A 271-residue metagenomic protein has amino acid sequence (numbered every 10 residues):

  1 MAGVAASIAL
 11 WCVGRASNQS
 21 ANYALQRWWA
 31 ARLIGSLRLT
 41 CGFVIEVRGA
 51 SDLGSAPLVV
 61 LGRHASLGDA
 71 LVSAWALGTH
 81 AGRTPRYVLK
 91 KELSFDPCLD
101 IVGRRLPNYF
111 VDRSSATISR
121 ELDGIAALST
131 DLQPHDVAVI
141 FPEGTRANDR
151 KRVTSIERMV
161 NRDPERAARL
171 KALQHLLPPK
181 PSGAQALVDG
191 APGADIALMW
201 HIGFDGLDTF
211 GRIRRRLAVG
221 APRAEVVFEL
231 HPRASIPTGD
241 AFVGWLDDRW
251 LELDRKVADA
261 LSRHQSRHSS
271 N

Functional and structural regions predicted by a protein language model:
M1-G3: Alpha-helical bilayer-embedded segments of polytopic membrane proteins, i.e., transmembrane/intramembrane helices
S7-W28, G54, L58-I118: Catalytic core of membrane glycerolipid acyltransferases/transacylases, capturing the structured, soluble-facing
R32-L58: A short, well-structured juxtamembrane/interface segment
F43, R83-P85, A194: A structural micro-motif
V47, Y109-D112, P232: Short acidic-hydrophobic, aromatic-tinged amphipathic segments that line or gate anion-handling sites
K91-L106, Q133-D240: A cross-family acyltransferase "interaction/gating" segment
I118-T130: A Trp-anchored, charged/polar loop motif used as the substrate-binding/catalytic surface of acyl/ester-handling
I236-N271: Accessory terminal regions of nucleic-acid processing enzymes
